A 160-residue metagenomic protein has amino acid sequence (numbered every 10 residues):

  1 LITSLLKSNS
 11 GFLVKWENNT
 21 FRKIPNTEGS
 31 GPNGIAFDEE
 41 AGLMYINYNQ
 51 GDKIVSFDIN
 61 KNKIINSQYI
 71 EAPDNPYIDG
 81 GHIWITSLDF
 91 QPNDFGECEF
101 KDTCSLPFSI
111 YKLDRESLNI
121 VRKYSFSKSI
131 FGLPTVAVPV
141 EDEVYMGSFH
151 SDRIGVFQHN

Functional and structural regions predicted by a protein language model:
L1, N9-F12, K23-L43, G51 (+3 more regions): Beta-rich, blade/repeat-based domains predominating in secreted/periplasmic proteins but also intracellular
L1-S8, I85-S105, V156: Short, conserved, GDST-rich strand-edge loop motifs in beta-rich repeat architectures
N9-N18, T103-E116: Beta-propeller blade signature
S10-L13, D52-I54, P92, I110 (+1 more regions): Structural signal for beta-propeller blades
W16-T20, D58-N62, D114-L118, Q158-N160: Short loop/turn segments that connect beta-strands within beta-propeller blades
T20-N26, N62-Q68, N119-S127: A short beta-strand motif characteristic of beta-propeller blades
N62-G80, F108, G147, G155: Generic detector of contiguous secondary-structure segments
L133-N160: Blade-level signature of beta-propeller repeat domains, shared across WD40, Kelch, NHL, RCC1 and BNR/Asp-box propellers
